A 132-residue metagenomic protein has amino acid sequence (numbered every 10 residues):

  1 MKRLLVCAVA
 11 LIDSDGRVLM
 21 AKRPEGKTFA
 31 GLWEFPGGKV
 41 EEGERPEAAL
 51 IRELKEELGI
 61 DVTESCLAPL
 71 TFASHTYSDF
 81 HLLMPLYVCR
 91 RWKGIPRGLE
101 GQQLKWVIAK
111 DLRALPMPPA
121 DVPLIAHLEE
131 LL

Functional and structural regions predicted by a protein language model:
M1, E129-L132: Generic C-terminal helix-cap and adjacent flexible tail
M1-V18, K39: Conserved N-terminal beta-strand and adjoining loop/helix that marks the start of the Nudix/MutT-like hydrolase domain
L4, D13, T71-I95, K105: Active-site-adjacent beta-strand/loop module that shapes the phosphate/pyrophosphate-binding cleft
R17-E56: Conserved Nudix-box catalytic region and its N-terminal flanking loop in Nudix hydrolases and closely related
I51, I60-D61, L131: HhH-family (HhH-GPD) DNA N-glycosylase catalytic core used in base-excision repair
D61-T71: A short coil-to-beta-strand element that immediately follows conserved catalytic motifs
L86-R90, P96-L128: NUDIX/MutT-family hydrolases
